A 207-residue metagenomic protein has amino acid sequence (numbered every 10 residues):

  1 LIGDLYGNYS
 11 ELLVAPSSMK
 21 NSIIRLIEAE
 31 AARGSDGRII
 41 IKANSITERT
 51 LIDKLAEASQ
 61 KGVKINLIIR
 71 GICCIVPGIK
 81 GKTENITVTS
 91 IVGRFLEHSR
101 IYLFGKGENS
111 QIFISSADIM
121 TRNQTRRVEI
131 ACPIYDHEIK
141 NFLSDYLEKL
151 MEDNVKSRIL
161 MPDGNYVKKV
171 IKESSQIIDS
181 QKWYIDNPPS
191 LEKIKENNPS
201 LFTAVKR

Functional and structural regions predicted by a protein language model:
I2-G7, L13-R207: PLD/PLD-like phosphodiesterase catalytic module centered on the HKD motif
